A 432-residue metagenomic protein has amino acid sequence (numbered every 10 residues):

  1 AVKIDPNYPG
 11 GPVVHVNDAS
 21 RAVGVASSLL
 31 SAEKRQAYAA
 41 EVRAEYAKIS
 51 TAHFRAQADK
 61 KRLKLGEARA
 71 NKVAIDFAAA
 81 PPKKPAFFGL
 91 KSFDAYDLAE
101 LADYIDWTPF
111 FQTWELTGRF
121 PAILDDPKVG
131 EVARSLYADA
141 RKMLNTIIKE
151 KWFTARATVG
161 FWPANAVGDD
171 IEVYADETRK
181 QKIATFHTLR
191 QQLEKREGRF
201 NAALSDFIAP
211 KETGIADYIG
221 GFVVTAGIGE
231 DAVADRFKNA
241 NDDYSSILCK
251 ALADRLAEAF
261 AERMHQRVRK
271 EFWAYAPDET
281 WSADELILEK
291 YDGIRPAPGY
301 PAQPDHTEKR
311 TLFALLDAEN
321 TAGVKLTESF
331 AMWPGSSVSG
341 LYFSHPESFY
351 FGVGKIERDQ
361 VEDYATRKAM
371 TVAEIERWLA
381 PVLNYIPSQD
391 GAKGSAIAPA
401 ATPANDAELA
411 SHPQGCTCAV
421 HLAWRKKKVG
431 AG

Functional and structural regions predicted by a protein language model:
V2, S20-G24, D254, E258: Residues on a specific face of well-ordered alpha-helices
V2-P9: Glycine-rich, charge-decorated loop segments at or immediately adjacent to ligand/cofactor-binding or catalytic sites
P9, T108, M370-T371: Short coil/loop linkers at secondary-structure junctions
P9-N17: Short hydrophobic/aromatic-enriched beta-strand-loop microsegments
D18-I247, A251, K270-F272: Active-site loops and adjacent core secondary-structure elements that bind or stabilize anionic groups
K61-N71, M370-V372, E376, Y385-A431: Acidic, low-complexity intrinsically disordered tails
G89-L98, P346-G352, D406-L409: Short, charged low-complexity linear motifs
F200-I208, E212-G394: C-terminal accessory domains/tails appended to large, multi-domain proteins
